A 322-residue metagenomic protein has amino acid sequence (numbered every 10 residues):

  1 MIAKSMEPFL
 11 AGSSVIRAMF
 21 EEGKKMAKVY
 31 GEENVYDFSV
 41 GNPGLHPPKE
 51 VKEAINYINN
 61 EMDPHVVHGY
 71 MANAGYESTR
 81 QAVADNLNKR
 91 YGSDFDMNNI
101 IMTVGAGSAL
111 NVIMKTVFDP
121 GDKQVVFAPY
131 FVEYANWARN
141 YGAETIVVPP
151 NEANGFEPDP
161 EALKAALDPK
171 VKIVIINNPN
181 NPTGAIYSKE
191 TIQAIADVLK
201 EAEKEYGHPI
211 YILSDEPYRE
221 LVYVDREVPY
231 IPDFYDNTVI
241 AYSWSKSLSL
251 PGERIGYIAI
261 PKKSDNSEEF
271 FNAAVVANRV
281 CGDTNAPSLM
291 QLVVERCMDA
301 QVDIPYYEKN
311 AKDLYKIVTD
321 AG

Functional and structural regions predicted by a protein language model:
I2, M6-G105, V112, C297-D303: N-terminal small-domain helix-loop-helix segment of the aminotransferase-like
M19, F38, I55, V83 (+11 more regions): Generic structural signal for small/hydrophobic residues in well-ordered secondary structure, especially within
G23, R80, P160, S214 (+1 more regions): Short amphipathic alpha-helical/adjacent loop interface patches that line ligand and macromolecule-binding sites
K25-G31, R90-G92, V198-P209, K262-E268: Alpha-helix termini
G41-L45, G107, F131-V132, P179-P182 (+6 more regions): Short, solvent-exposed loop/turn segments at secondary-structure junctions
H65-G207, R219-F234, V239: Conserved core of the PLP fold type I
D236-E308, K312-A321: Conserved core segment of the aminotransferase class I/II
